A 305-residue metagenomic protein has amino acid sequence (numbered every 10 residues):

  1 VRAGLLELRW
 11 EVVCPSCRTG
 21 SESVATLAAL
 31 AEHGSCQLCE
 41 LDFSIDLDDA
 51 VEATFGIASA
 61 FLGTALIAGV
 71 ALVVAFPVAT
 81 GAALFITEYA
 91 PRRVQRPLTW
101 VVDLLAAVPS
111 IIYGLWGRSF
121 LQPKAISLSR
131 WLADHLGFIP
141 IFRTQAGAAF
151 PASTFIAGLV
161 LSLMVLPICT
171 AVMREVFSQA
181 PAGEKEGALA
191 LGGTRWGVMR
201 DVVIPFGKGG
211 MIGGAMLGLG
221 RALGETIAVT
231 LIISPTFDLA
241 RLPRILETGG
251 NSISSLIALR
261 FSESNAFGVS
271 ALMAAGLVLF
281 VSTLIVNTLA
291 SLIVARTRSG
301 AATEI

Functional and structural regions predicted by a protein language model:
S23-G34: Short linker/helix segments within small regulatory modules
S44, D48-A71, P91, T144-G147 (+1 more regions): Periplasmic/extracellular loop-to-transmembrane helix junction in inner-membrane transport proteins
D48-F55, Y113-L163, I233-S234, L242-E247: Membrane-interfacial helix termini and adjacent extracytoplasmic/periplasmic loops of multi-pass transporters
F55-F85, A215, I285: Transmembrane alpha-helix signature in integral membrane proteins
A71-V102, L115, A290-S299: Transmembrane-helix boundary motif in ABC transporter permease subunits
L104, V108, I112, C169-A180 (+2 more regions): Transmembrane alpha-helices
R174-S178, A182, A258-I305: C-terminal transmembrane helix and the adjacent membrane-cytosol boundary/short C-terminal tail of inner/organellar
V229-F280: Interhelical loop and adjacent transmembrane-helix boundary motif in polytopic membrane transport permeases
